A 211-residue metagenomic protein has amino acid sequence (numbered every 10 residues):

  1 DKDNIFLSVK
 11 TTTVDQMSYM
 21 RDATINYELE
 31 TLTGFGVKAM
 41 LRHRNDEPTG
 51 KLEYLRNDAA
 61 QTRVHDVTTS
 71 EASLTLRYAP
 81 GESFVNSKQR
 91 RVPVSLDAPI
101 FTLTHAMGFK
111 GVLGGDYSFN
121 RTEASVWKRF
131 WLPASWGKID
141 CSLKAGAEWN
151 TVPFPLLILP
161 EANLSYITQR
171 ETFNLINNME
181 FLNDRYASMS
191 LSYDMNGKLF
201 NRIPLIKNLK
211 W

Functional and structural regions predicted by a protein language model:
D1-W211: Exposed, low-structure sequence patches enriched in small/polar residues
